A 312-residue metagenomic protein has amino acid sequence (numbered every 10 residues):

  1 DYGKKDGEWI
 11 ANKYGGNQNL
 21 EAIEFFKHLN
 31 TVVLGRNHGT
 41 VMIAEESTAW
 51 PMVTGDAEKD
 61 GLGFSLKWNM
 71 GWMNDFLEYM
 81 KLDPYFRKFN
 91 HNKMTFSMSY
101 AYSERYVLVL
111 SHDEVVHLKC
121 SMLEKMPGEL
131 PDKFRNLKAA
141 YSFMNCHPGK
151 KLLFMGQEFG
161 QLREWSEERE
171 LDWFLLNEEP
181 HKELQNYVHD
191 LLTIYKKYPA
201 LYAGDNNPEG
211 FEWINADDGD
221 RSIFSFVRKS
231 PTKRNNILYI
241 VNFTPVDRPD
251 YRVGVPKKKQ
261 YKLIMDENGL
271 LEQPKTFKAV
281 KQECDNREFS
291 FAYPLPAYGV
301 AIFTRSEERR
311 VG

Functional and structural regions predicted by a protein language model:
G3-E167, K196-P199, D205-N206, G210-V253 (+1 more regions): Conserved alpha/beta catalytic core and glycan-binding cleft of carbohydrate-active enzymes
Q18-F26, D132-R135, E179-K182, N186 (+1 more regions): Aromatic- and glycine-enriched glycan-recognition loops and surfaces that form the carbohydrate-binding subsites
W165-L175: Active-site His/acidic residue clusters
E179-L201: Catalytic cores of secreted or luminal carbohydrate-active enzymes
L191, Y261, Y298: A residue-level signal for conserved active-site and pocket-lining positions in enzyme catalytic cores
E267-E288: Solvent-exposed beta-strand/loop surfaces of large extracellular or lumenal domains
Y293-R305: Short Pro-Gly-centered flexible turn/kink motifs
E308-G312: Conserved small/polar residues in nucleotide/adenosyl-binding loops
